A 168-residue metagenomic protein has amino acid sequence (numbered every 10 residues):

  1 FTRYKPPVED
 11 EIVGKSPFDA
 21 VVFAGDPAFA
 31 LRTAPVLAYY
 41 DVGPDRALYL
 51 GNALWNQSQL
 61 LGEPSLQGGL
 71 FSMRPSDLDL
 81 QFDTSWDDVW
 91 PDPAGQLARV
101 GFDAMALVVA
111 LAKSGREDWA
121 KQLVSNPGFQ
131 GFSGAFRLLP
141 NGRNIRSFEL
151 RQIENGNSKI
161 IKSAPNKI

Functional and structural regions predicted by a protein language model:
F1-I168: Extracytosolic ligand-binding ectodomains
